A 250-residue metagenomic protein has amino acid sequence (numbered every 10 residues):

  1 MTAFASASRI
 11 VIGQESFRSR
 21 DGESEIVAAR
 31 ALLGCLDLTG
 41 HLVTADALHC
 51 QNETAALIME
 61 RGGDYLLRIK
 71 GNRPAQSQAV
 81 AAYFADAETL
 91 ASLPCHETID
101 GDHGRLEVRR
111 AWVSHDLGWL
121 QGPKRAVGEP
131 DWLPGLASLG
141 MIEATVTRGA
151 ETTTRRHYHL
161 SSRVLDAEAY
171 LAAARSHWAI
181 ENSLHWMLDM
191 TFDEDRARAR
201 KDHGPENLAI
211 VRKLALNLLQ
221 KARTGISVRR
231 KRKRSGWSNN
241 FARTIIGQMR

Functional and structural regions predicted by a protein language model:
M1-A45, C50-E53, R61, G225 (+2 more regions): Conserved, well-structured functional cores that handle cations and Mg-NTP chemistry
R9, L42-C50, Y65, H159 (+2 more regions): Short, conserved catalytic/metal-binding motifs centered on acidic residues
R20-E23, L48, K70-P74, V164 (+1 more regions): Short, surface-exposed acidic/glycine-rich loop or hinge patches that mediate macromolecular interfaces
E53-T54, A75: Phosphate- and divalent-cation-binding pockets in alpha/beta enzyme and binding domains that engage nucleotide-derived
A55-G63, A85: Short, surface-exposed basic-aromatic patches at helix termini and helix-loop junctions that form
K70-S176: An anionic, glycine-rich sequence signature occurring as long contiguous blocks
E97, M187-R250: A short, flexible helix-boundary coil/loop motif
L160, V164-A199: Short amphipathic alpha-helical "interface-anchor" segments enriched in bulky aromatics
